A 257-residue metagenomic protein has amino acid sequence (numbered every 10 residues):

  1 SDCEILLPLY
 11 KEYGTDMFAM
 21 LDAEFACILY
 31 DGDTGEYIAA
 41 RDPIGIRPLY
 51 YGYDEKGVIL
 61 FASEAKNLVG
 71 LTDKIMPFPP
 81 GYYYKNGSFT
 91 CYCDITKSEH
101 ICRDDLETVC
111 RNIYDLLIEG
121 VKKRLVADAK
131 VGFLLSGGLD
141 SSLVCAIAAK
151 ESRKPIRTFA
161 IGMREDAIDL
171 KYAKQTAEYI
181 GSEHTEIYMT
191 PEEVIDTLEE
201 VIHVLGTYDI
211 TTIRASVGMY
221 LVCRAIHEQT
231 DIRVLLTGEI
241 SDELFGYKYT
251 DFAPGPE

Functional and structural regions predicted by a protein language model:
C3-E4, E12, Y30-T108: N-terminal segments that mediate ammonia production and transfer in glutamine-dependent amidotransferase systems
L9: A motif-centric feature for acidic-aromatic and gly/ser/thr-rich catalytic loops and repeats
E12-L21: Phosphate-interacting basic helix/loop segments used at nucleotide- and nucleic-acid interfaces
L21-E24, A129: Short, basic and Ser/Thr-rich N-terminal targeting/leader segments
G32-Y37, P43-L49, Y53-E55, S98-E257: ATP-dependent adenylate-handling active sites, centered on carboxylate activation for C-N bond formation
